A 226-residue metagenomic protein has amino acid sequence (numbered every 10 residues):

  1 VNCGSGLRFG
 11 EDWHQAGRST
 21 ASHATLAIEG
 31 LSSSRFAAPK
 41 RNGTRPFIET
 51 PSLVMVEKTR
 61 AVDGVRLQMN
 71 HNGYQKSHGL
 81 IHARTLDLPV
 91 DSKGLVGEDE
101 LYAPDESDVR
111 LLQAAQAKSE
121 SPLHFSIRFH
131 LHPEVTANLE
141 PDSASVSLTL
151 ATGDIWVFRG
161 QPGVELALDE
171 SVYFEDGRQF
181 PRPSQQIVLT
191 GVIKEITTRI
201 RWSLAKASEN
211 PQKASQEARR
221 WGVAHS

Functional and structural regions predicted by a protein language model:
N2: Glycine-rich, aromatic-lined ligand/substrate-binding cores of catalytic and carbohydrate-binding domains
S5-S226: CBM-like, beta-strand-rich accessory domains located in the C-terminal region of large, secreted polysaccharide-active
